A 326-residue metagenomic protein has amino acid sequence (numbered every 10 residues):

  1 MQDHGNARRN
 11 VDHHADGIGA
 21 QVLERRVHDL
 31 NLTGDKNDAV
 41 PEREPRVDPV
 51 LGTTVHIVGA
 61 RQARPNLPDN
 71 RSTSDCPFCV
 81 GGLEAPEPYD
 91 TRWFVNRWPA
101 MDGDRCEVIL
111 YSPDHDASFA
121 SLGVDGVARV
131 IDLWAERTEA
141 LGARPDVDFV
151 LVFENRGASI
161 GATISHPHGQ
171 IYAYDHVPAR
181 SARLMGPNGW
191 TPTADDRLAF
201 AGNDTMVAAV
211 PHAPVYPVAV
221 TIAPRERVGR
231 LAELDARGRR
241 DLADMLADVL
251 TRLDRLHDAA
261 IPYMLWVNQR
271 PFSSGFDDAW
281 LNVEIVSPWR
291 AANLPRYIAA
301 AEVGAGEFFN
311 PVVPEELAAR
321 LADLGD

Functional and structural regions predicted by a protein language model:
M1-V11, D35: Intrinsically disordered, low-complexity segments enriched in glycine and mixed charged residues
Q2, D12, G19-L23, H28: N-terminal non-cleavable signal-anchor helices
E24-V27, N31-H166, Y172-L231, R237 (+4 more regions): Active-site microenvironments that recognize anionic phosphate/pyrophosphate groups
R239-M245: Gly/Ser/Thr-rich active-site loops/lids in small-molecule metabolic enzymes that frequently grip phosphoryl groups
